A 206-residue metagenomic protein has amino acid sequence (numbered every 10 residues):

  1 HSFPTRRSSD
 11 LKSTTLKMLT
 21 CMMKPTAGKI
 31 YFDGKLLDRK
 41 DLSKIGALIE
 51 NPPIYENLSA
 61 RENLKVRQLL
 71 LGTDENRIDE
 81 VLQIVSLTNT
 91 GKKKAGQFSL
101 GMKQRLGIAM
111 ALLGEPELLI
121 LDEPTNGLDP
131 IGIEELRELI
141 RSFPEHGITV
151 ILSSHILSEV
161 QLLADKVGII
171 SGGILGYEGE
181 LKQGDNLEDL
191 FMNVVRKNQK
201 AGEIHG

Functional and structural regions predicted by a protein language model:
H1-S8: Short, small-residue-biased leader/transition segments that mark boundaries at the very start of proteins
T20: Helix-to-loop junction immediately C-terminal to a conserved catalytic motif
G28-S43, Y177-G179: Conserved ABC transporter NBD signature motif
K65, L69, E75-T90: Conserved ABC ATPase "signature" region
I108: Hydrophobic anchor residue at the start of the ABC signature
L119-E123: Catalytic Walker B motif of ABC-type/P-loop ATPase nucleotide-binding domains
